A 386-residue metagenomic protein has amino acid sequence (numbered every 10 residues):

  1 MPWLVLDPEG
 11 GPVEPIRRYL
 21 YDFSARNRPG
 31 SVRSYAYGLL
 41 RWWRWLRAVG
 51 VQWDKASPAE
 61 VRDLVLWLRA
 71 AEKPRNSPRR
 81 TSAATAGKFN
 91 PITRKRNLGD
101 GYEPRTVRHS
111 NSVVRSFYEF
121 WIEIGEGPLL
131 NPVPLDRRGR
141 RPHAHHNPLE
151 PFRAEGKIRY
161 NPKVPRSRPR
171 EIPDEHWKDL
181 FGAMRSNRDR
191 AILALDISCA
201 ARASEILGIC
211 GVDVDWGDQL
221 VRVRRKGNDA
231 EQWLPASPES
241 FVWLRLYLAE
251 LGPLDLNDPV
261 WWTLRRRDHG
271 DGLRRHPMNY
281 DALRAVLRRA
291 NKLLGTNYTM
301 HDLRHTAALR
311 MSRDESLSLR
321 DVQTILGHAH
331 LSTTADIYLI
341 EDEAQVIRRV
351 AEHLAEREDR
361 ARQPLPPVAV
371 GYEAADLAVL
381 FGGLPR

Functional and structural regions predicted by a protein language model:
I16-S31, L40-E150, D179: N-terminal core-binding DNA-recognition domain of tyrosine recombinases/integrases
G127-D179, R265-R274: Flexible interdomain linker/hinge and immediately adjacent N-terminus of the catalytic tyrosine-recombinase domain
V164-R166, R170-A203, R304: Basic, Lys/Arg- and aromatic-enriched nucleic-acid-binding interface segment
C199, S204, G208-V242, A249: Conserved tyrosine-mediated DNA breakage-rejoining catalytic core shared by Y-recombinases
D213-W216, N279, T296-N297, S316-I337 (+2 more regions): Short, polar N-cap/turn motifs at the start of nucleic acid-interacting alpha helices
L234, R284-T324, I340: Short, basic (Lys/Arg/His-rich) helix/loop patches that form interaction surfaces in the mid-to-C-terminal regions
P238-T296, G383-R386: Active-site/catalytic core of tyrosine-dependent DNA strand-transfer enzymes
A351-R386: C-terminal secondary-structure termini that scaffold catalytic or DNA-interacting sites
